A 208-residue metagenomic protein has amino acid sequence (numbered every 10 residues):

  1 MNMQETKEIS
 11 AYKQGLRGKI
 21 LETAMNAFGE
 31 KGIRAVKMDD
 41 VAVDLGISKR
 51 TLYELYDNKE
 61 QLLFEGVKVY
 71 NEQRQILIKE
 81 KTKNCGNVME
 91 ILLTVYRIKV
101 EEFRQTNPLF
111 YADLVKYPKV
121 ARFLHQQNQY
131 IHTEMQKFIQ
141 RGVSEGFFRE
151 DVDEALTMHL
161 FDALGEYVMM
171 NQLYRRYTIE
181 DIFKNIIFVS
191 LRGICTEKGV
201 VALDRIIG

Functional and structural regions predicted by a protein language model:
M1-K31, A35-I47, Q61: Basic, helix-initiating cap at the start of DNA-binding domains
M1-Q4, K137-R141, E145, Y177-G208: C-terminal peripheral helix-coil segments that are non-catalytic and often amphipathic
G46-Y56: Short hydrophobic/aromatic patch on the recognition helix
Q61-Y70: Alpha-helical DNA-contacting segments of helix-turn-helix folds
E65, I76-Q105, M158-F161: Hydrophobic alpha-helical connector segments
K81, T94-E101, F110-D113, V189-I194: Helix-loop "lid/cap" segments that line or gate small-molecule binding pockets
V100-K137, V143-F147: Short secondary-structure transition hinges
Q129-T157, F161-L164, V168, Q172: Hydrophobic alpha-helical bundle segments that form small-molecule/ligand-binding pockets
